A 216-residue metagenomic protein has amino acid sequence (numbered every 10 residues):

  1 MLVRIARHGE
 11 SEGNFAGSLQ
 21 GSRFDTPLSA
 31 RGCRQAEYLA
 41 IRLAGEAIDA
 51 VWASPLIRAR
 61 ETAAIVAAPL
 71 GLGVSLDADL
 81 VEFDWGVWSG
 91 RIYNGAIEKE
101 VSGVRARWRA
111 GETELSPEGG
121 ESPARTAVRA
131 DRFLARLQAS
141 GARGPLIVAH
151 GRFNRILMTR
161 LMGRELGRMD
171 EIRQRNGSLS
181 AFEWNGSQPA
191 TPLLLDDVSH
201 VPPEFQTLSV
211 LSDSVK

Functional and structural regions predicted by a protein language model:
L2, F83-G95, T159-K216: Acidic, low-complexity terminal tails and accessory targeting/binding regions of phosphate-metabolizing enzymes
V3, R136, G141-G151: Generic beta-sheet signal
V3, R7, E12-L72, L76: Active-site-proximal alpha-helix that buttresses catalytic centers in soluble enzyme cores
S11, F153-N154: Short active-site segment of divalent metal-dependent hydrolases/proteases that encodes the spacing between
R23-R31, G119, R168, K216: A short acidic, glycine-rich active-site loop that binds or catalyzes chemistry on phosphate/adenosine moieties
A47-D79, G103-A106, A181-K216: Conserved histidine-centered catalytic loops in small-molecule metabolism enzymes
A53-S54, V128, V148-A149: Short beta-strand scaffold positions
G103-R125: Short glycine/proline- and acidic residue-enriched helix-loop micro-motifs that form flexible lids or anion-recognition
